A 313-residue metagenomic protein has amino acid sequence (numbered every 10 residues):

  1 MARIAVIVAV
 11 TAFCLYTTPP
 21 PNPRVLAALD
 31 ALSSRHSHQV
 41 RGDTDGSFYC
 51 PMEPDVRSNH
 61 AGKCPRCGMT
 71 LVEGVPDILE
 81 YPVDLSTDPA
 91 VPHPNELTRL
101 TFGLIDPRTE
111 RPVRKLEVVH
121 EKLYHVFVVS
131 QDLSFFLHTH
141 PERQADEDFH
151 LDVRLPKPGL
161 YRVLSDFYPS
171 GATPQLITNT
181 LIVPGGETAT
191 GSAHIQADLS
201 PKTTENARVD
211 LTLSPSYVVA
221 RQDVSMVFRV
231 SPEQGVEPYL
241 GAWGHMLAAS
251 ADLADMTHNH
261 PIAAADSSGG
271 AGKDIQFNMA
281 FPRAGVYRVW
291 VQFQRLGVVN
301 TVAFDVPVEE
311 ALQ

Functional and structural regions predicted by a protein language model:
M1-Q313: Intrinsically disordered, low-complexity terminal tails/loops enriched in metal-binding residues
